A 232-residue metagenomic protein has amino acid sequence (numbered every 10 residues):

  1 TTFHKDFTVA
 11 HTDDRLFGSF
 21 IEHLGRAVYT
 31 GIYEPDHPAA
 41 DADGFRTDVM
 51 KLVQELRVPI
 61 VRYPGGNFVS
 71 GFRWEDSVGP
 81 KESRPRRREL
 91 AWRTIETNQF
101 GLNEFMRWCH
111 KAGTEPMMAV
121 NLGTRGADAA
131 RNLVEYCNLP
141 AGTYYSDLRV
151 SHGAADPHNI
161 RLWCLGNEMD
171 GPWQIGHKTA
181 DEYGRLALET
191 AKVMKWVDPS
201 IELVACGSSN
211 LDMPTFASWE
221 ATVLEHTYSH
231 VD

Functional and structural regions predicted by a protein language model:
T1-D232: Non-catalytic accessory regions flanking glycosidase/transglycosidase catalytic cores in CAZymes
